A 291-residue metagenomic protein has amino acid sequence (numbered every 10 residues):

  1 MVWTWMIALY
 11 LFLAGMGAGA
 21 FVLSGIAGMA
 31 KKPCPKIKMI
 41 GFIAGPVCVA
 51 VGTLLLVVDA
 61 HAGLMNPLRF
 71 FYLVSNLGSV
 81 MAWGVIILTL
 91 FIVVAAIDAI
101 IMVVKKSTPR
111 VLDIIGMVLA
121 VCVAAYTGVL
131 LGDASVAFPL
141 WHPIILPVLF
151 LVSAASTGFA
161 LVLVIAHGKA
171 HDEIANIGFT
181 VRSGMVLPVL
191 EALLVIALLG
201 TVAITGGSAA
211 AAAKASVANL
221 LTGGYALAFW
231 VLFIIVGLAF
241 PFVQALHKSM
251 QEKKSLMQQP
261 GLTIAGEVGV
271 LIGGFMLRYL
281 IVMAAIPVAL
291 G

Functional and structural regions predicted by a protein language model:
M1-W5, L290-G291: Short, strongly hydrophobic alpha-helical membrane anchors
T4-W5, L11-L13, K31-P33, M39 (+4 more regions): Long, contiguous internal "core" modules enriched in hydrophobic/ aromatic residues
M16-V94: Membrane helical hairpin/interfacial module
P46-L54, P188-L198, L277, I281: Selective recognition of specific alpha-helical transmembrane segments in multi-pass small-molecule
Q259-A265: Hydrophobic alpha-helical transmembrane segments
F275-G291: Juxtamembrane boundary at the C-terminal end of a transmembrane helix
